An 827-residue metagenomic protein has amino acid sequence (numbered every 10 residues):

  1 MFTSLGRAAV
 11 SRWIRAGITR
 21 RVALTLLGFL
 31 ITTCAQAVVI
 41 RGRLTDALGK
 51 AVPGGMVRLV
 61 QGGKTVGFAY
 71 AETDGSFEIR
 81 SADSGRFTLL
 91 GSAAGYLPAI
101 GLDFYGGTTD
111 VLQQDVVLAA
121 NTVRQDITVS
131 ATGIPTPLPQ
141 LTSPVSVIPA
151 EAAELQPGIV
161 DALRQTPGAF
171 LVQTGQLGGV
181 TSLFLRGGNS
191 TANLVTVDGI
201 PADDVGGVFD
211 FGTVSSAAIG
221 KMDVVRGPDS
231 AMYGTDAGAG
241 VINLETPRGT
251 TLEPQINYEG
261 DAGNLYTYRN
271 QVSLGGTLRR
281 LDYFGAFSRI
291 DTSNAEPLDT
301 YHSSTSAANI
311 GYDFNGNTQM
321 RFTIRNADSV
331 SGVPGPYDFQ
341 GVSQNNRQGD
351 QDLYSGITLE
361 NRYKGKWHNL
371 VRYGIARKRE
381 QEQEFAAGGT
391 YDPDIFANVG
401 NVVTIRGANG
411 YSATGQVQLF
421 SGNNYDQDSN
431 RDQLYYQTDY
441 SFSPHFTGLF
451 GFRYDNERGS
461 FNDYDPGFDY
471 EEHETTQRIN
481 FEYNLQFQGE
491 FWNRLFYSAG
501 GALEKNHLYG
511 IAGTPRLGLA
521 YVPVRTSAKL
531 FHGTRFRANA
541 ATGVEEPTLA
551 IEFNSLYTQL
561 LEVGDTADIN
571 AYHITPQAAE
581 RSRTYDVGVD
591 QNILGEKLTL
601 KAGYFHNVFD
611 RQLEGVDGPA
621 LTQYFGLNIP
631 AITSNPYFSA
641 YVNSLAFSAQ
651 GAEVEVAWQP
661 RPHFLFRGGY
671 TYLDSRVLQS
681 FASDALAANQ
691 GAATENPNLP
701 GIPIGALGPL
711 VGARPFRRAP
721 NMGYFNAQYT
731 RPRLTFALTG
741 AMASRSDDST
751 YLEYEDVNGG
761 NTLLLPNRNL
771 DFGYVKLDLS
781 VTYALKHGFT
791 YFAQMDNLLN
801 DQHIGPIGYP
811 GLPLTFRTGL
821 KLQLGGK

Functional and structural regions predicted by a protein language model:
G6, G311-D313, Q348, T534 (+1 more regions): Conserved C-terminal beta-signal and adjacent last beta-strands/turns of outer-membrane beta-barrel proteins
T45, K50, M56-R58, G62 (+5 more regions): Short, acidic, small-residue-rich periplasmic hinge/interaction motif at the N-terminus of Gram-negative outer-membrane
Q113-V116, I159-A162, T181-F184, T196 (+4 more regions): N-terminal periplasmic accessory domains that precede and gate Gram-negative outer-membrane beta-barrel machines
V160-P201: Extracytoplasmic beta-strand/coil segments of soluble accessory domains associated with Gram-negative outer-membrane
I200-G227, A308: Short acidic/polar hinge/loop motifs at secondary-structure boundaries that mediate gating or recognition
A262-D291, E296-V333, Q344-A376, Y435 (+1 more regions): Transmembrane beta-barrel wall of Gram-negative outer-membrane proteins
L281, K366, L370-G374, K378-E384 (+8 more regions): Membrane-embedded beta-barrel scaffold of Gram-negative outer-membrane proteins
E490-Y497, H606-V608, L627-L752, H787-T790 (+2 more regions): Gram-negative outer-membrane beta-barrel transporters
